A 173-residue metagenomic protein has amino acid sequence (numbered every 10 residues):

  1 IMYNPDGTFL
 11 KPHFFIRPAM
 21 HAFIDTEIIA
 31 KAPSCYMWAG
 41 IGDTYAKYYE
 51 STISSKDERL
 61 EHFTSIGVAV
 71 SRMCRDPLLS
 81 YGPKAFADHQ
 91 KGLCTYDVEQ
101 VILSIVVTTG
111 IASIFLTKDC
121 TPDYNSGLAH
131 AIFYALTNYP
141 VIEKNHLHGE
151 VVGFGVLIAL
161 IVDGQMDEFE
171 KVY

Functional and structural regions predicted by a protein language model:
I1, E170-Y173: Short, intrinsically disordered, charge-balanced linker/junction segments flanking boundaries in proteins
I1-S71: A glycine/threonine-rich phosphate-anchoring loop and its flanking beta-alpha core in nucleotide/phosphate-binding
E61-K171: Active-site segments that bind and position negatively charged phosphate/pyrophosphate groups
